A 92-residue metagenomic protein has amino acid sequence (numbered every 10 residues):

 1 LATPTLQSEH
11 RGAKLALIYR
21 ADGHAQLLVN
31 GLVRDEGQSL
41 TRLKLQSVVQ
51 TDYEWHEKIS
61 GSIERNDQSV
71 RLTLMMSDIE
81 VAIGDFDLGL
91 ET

Functional and structural regions predicted by a protein language model:
L1-T92: Cysteine-centric segments in proteins
